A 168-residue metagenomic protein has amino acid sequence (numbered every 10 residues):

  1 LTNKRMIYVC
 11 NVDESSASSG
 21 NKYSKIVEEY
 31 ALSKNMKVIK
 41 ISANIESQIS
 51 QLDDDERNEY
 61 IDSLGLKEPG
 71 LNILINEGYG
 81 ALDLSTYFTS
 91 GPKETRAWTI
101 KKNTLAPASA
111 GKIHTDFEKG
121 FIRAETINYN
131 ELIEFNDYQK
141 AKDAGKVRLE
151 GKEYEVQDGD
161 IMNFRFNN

Functional and structural regions predicted by a protein language model:
L1-Q157, N167-N168: C-terminal-of-GTPase-core extension/linker across diverse P-loop GTPases
